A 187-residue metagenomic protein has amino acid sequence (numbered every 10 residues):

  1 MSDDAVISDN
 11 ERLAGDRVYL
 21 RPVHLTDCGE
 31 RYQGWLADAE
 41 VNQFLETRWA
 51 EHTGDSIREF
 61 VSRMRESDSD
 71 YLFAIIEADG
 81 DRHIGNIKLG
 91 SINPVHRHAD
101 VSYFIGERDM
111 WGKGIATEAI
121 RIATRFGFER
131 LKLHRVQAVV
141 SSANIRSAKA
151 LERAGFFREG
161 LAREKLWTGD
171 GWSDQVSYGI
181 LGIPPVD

Functional and structural regions predicted by a protein language model:
M1-C28, L36-D38, L72, I76-D187: Acyl-donor (CoA/ACP) binding surface of acyl/acetyltransferases
L25, G34, A50-G54: Generic structural signal for well-ordered secondary structure
R31-Y32, V41, I57, V101: Hydrophobic pocket/interface hotspot
Y32-Q33, E46: A short local structural element in Rossmann-fold oxidoreductases
E40-V61: Conserved GNAT-fold acetyl-CoA-binding loop/helix
S62-A74: A short helix-loop-beta-strand connector motif used in the catalytic cores of GNAT acetyltransferases and, in some
